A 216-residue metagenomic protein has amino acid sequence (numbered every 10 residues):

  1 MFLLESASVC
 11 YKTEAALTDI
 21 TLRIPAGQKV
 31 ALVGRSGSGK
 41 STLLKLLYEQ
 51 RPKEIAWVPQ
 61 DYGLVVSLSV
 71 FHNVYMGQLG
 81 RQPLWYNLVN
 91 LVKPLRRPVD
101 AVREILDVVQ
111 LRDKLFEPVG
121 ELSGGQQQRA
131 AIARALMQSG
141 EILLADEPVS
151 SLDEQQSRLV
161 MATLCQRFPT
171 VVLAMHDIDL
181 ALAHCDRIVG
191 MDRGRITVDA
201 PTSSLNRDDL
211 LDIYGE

Functional and structural regions predicted by a protein language model:
N87-K114: Conserved ABC ATPase "signature" region
P118-L122, Q126: Conserved ABC ATPase signature
I132: Hydrophobic anchor residue at the start of the ABC signature
L143-D146: Catalytic Walker B motif of ABC-type/P-loop ATPase nucleotide-binding domains
M175-H176: H-loop/switch region of ABC-family ATPase nucleotide-binding domains
A181-A183: A short, surface-exposed alpha-helical micro-motif characterized by mixed small hydrophobic and charged/polar residues
